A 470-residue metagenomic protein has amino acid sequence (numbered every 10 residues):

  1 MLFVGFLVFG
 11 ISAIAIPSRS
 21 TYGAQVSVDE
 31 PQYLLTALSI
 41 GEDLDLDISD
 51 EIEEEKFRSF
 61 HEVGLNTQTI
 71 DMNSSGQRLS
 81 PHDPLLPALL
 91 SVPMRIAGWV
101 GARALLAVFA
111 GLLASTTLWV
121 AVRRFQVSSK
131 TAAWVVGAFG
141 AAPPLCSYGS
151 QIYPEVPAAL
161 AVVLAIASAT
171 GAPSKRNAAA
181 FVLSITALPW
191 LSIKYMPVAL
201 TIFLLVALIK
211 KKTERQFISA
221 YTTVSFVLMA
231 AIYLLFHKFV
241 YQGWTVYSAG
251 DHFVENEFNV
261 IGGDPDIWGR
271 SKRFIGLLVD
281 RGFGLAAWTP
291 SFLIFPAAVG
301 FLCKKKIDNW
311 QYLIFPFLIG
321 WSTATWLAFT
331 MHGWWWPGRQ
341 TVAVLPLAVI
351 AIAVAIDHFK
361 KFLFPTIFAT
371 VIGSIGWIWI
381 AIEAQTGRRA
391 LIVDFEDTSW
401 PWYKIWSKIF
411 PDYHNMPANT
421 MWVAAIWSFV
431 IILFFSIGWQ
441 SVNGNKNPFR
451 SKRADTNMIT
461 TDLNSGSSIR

Functional and structural regions predicted by a protein language model:
R19, E42-I96, D251-W268, E396: Interfacial juxtamembrane loops and adjacent helix segments that form the catalytic/substrate-binding surfaces
A37, V135-A141, S168, N177-S192 (+2 more regions): Membrane-interface alpha helices of multi-pass inner-membrane proteins
G101-Q126, L160, L164, G300: Transmembrane-helix motifs of polytopic, lipid-linked glycan transferases
S115-T117, L204-K210, A286-N309, A348-A355 (+2 more regions): Hydrophobic, aromatic-rich transmembrane alpha-helices and their immediate juxtamembrane boundary segments
F125, E155, A165-A180, C303 (+1 more regions): Membrane-interface transmembrane helices that cradle and orient dolichyl/undecaprenyl
S147-P157, G284, P337-G338: Short acidic/glycine- and proline-prone juxtamembrane loop motifs at membrane-interface regions of multi-pass membrane
T170-G171, R176, P197-A230, L235 (+2 more regions): Perimembrane helix-loop-helix junctions
I218-A298, L313-A324, G373-I392: Membrane-lumen/periplasm interface segments of specific transmembrane helices in polyprenyl phosphate-linked
